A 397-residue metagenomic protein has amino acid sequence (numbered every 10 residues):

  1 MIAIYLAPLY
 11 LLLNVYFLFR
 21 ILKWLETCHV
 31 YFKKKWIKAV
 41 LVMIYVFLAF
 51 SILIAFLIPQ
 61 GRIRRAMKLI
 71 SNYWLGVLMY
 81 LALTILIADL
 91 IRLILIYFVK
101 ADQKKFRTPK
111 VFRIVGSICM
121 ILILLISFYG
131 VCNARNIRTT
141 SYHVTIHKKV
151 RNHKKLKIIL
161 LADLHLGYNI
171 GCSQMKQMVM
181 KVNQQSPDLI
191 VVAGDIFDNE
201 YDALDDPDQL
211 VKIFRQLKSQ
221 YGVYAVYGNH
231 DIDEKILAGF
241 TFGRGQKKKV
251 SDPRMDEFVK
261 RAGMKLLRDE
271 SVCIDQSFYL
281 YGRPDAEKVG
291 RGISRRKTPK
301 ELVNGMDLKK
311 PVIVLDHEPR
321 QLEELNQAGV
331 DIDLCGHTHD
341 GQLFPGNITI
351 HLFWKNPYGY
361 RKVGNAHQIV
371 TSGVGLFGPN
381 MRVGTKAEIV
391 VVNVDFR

Functional and structural regions predicted by a protein language model:
M1-R135: Non-catalytic terminal accessory segments
K34, G61, V115, L125 (+4 more regions): Hydrophobic alpha-helical segments, principally membrane-spanning helices and signal/leader peptides
V40-V42, L57-I58, P109-V111, I146-V150 (+2 more regions): Short, functional N-terminal and low-complexity linear motifs
R113, I123-K149, Y168-S173: Hydrophobic alpha-helical transmembrane segments in integral membrane proteins
K149-R397: Soluble catalytic domains of enzymes that build or remodel membrane lipids, polysaccharides, and related
